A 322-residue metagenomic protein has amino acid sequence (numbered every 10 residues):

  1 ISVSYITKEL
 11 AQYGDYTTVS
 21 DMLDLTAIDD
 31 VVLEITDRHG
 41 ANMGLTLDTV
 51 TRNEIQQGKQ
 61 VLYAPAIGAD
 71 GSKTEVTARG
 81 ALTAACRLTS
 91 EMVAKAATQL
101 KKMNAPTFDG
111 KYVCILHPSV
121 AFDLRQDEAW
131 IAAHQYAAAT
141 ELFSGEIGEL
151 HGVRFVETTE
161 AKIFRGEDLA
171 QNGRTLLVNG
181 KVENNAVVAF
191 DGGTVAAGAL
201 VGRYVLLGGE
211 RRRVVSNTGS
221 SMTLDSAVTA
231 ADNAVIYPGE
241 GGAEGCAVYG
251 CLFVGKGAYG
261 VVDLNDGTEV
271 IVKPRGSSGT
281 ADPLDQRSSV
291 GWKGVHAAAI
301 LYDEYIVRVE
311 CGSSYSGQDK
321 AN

Functional and structural regions predicted by a protein language model:
I1-D109, L116-S144, G148, T158-Q171 (+3 more regions): Flexible, glycine/threonine- and acidic-rich loop/arm segments that mediate assembly and lattice contacts in viral
T17-V19, Y112, A186, V195-A196 (+2 more regions): Broad hydrophobic/π-residue packing in well-ordered secondary structure
G80, A84-S90, W130, T158 (+2 more regions): Autoprocessing Asn-cyclization modules and mimics
G110-V113, G209: Conserved SET/PR-domain catalytic core that frames the SAM/AdoMet-binding pocket
V153-F155: Ordered core of a single globular domain
